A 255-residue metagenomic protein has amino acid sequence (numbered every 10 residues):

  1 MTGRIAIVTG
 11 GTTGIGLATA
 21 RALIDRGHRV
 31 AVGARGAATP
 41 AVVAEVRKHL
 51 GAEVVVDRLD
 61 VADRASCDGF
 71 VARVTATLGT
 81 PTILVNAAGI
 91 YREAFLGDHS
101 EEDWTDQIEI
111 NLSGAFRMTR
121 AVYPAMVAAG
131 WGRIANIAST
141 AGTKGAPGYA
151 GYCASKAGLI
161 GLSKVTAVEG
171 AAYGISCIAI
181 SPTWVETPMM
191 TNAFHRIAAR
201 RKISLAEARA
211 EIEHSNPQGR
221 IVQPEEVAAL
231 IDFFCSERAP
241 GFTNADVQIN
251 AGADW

Functional and structural regions predicted by a protein language model:
I5, T12-T13: Conserved glycine-rich cofactor-binding loop
F95-L96, S100-I108, I134, I212: Substrate-binding pocket helix/loop in short-chain dehydrogenase/reductase
F116-R117, W131, Q218-I249: C-terminal substrate-recognition "lid" of short-chain dehydrogenase/reductases
T119, S155, S163: Active-site helix of classical SDR
P124, V168-E169, P240: Alpha-helical segment proximal to the catalytic Tyr-Lys
S139: Residue(s) in the substrate-gating loop at a strand-loop-helix junction that position the organic substrate next
A171, S176, F242-N244: Short, small/polar-rich loop/turn modules that mediate ligand/substrate recognition or access, typified
